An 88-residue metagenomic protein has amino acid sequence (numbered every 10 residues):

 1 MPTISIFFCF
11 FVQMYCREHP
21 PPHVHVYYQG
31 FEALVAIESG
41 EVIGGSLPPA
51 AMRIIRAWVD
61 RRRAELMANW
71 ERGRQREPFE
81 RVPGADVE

Functional and structural regions predicted by a protein language model:
M1-E88: Basic nucleic-acid-binding interfaces
